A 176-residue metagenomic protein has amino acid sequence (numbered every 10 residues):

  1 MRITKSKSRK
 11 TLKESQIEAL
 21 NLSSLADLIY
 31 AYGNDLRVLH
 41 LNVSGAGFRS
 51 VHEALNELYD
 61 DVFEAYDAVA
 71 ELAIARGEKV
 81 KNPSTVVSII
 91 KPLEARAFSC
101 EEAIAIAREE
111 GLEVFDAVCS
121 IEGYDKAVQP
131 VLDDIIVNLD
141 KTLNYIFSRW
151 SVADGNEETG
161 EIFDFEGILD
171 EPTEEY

Functional and structural regions predicted by a protein language model:
M1-E14, T159, E166-T173: Arg/Lys-rich, intrinsically disordered low-complexity tails that mediate electrostatic binding and condensation
R2-L12, S23-N34: Acidic, low-complexity proline/glycine-rich segments
S15-A26, Y32, C100-A103, A107: Disorder-to-helix initiation segments
A26, G33-L36, H40, Y66 (+3 more regions): A structural signal for well-ordered alpha-helices, especially hydrophobic packing surfaces of coiled-coils
Y32-E57, A117-V128: Helix-loop segments that flank and shape redox-cofactor active sites
R49-P83: Conserved alpha-helical segments that form or flank metal/cofactor-binding pockets of metalloenzymes
A75, Y145-I162: Long amphipathic alpha-helical segments
S88-L143: Acidic/histidine-rich alpha-helical segments that form the ligand environment of transition-metal centers
